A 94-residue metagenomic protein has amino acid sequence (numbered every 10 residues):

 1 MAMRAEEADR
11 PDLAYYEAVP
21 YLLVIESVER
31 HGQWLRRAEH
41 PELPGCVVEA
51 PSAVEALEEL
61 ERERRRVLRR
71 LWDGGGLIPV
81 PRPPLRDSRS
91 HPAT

Functional and structural regions predicted by a protein language model:
M1-E26, V54-T94: Short, charged, surface-exposed hinge/linker loops at domain edges that act as mobile lids or interdomain connectors
E26-L43: Short aromatic-glycine-(Arg/Gly/Cys) micro-motifs in beta-strand/loop hairpins
Q33, C46, G75-L77: Intrinsically disordered, low-complexity regions
L35, V48, E58: Short acidic, gly/pro-rich beta-turn/loop elements at beta-sheet edges and active-site/ligand-binding grooves
P44-E55: A short, exposed loop/beta-hairpin motif centered on an aromatic-Gly-Thr core
